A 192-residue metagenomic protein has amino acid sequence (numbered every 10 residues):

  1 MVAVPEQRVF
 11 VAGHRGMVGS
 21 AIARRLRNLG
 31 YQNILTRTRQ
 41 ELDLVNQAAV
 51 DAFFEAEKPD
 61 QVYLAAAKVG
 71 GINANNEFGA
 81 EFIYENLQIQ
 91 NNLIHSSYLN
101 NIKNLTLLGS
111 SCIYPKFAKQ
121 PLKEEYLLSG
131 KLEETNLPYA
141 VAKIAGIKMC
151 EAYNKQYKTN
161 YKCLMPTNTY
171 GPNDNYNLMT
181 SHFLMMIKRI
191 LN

Functional and structural regions predicted by a protein language model:
M1-N175: N-terminal Rossmann-like NAD(P)+-binding domain of SDR-like oxidoreductases, especially those catalyzing
E124-K131, L184-N192: A short C-terminal helix-loop "cap" of Rossmann-like NAD(P)-dependent dehydrogenase/epimerase domains
L137, H182-M185: Secondary-structure junction/capping motif
N173-F183: Substrate-binding strand-loop-helix patch in Rossmann-like NAD(P)-dependent oxidoreductase/epimerase domains
